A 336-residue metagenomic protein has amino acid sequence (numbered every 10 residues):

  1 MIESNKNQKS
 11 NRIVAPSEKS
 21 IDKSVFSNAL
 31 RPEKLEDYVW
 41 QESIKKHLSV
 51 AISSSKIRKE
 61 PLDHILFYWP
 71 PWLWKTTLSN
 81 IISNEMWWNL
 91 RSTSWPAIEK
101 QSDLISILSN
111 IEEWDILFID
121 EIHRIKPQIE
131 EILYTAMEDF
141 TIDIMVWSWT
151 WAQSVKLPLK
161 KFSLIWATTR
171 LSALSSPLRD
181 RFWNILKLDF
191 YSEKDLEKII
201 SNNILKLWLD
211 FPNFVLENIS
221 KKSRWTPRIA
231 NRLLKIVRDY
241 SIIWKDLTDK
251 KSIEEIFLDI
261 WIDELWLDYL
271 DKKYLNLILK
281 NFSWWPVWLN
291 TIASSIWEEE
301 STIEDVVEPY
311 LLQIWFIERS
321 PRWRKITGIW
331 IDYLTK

Functional and structural regions predicted by a protein language model:
I21-P70, D103-I105, S109, S201 (+2 more regions): Pre-Walker A (pre-P-loop) alpha-helix and adjacent loop at the N terminus of AAA/AAA+ ATPase modules, a conserved
S53-W95, S106-E113, Y134, T169: Walker A/P-loop
I82, Q101, D115-M145, L171-R181: Conserved AAA+/SF3 P-loop NTPase catalytic/coupling segment centered on the Walker-B
S148-A167: AAA+/SF3 P-loop NTPase mechanochemical coupling elements
A173-K221, N231-L233: Conserved AAA+ ATPase core "coupling" helix
L216-E217, L234, R238-I262, D271 (+1 more regions): Conserved C-terminal helix/linker of AAA+ ATPases
L216-K222, R228-I243, K273-L279, N290-T291 (+1 more regions): C-terminal helical "lid" of AAA+/P-loop NTPase domains
I278-K336: Terminal-proximal interaction/regulatory segments of ATP-powered molecular machines
